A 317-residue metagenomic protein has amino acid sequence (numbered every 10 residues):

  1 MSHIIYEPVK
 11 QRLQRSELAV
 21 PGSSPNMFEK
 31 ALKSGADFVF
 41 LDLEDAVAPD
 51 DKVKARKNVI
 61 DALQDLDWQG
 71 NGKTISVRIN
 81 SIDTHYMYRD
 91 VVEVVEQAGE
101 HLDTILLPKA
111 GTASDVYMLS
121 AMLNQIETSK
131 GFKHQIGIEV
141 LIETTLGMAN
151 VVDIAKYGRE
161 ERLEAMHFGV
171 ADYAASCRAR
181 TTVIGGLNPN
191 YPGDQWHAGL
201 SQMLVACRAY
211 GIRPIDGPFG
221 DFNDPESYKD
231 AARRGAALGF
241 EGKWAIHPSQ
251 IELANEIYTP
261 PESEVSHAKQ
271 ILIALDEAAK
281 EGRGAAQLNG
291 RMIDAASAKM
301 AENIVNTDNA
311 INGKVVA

Functional and structural regions predicted by a protein language model:
M1-A317: Expand to "…catalyze enediolate/carbanion chemistry for C-C bond making/breaking, isomerization, decarboxylation
